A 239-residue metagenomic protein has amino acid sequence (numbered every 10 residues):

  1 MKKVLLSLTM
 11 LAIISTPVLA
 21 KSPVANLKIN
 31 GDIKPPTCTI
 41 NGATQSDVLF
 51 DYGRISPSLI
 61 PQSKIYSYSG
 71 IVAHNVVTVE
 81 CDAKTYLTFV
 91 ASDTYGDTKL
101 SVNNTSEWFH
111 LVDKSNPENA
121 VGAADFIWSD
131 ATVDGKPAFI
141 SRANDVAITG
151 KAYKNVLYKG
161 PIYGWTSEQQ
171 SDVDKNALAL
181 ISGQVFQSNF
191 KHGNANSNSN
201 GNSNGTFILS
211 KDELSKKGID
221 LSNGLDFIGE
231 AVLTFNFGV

Functional and structural regions predicted by a protein language model:
M1-K21: Gram-negative bacterial Sec-dependent N-terminal signal peptides
A20-V239: Mature extracellular/passenger domains of Gram-negative fimbrial/pilin and adhesin proteins
